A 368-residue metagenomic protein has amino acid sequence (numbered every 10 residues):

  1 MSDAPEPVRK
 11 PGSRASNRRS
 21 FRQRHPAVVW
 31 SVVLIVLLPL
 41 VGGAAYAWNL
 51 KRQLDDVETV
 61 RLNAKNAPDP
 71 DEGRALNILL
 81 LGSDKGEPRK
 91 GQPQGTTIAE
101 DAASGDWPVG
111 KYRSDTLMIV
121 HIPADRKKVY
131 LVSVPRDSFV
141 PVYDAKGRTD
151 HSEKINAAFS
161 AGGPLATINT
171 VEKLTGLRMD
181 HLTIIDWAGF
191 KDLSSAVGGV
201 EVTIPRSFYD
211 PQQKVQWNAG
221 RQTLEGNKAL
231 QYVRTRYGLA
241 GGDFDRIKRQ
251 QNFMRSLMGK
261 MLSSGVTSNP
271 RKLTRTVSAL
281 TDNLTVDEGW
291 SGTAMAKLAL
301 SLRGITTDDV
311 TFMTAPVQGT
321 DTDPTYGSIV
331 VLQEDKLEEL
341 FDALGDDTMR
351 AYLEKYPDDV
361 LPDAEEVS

Functional and structural regions predicted by a protein language model:
S2-S368: Non-catalytic, solvent-exposed segments at the cell envelope interface
